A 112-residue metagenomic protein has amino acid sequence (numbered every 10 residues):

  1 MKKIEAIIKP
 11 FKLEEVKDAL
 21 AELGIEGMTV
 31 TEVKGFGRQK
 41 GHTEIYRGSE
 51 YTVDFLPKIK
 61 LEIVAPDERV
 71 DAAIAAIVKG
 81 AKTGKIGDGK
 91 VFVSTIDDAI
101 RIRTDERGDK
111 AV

Functional and structural regions predicted by a protein language model:
M1-V112: Positively charged, small/polar-rich N-terminal and surface patches that mediate targeting and assembly and bind
